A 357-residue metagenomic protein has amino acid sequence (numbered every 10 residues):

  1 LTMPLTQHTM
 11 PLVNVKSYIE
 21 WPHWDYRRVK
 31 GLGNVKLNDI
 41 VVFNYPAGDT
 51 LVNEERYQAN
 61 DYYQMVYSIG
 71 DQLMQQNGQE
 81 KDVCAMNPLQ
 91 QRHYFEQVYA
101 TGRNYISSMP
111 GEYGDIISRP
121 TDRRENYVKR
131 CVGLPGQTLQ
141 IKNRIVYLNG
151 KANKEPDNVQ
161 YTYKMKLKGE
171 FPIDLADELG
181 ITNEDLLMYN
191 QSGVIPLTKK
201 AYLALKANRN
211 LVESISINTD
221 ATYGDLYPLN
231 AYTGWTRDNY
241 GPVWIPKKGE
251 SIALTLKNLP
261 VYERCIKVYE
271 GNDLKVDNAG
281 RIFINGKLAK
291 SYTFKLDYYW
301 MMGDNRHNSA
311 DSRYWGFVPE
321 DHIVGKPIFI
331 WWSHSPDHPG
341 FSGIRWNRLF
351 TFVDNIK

Functional and structural regions predicted by a protein language model:
L1-K357: Extended hydrophobic leader/signal-anchor segments used for secretion and membrane insertion
